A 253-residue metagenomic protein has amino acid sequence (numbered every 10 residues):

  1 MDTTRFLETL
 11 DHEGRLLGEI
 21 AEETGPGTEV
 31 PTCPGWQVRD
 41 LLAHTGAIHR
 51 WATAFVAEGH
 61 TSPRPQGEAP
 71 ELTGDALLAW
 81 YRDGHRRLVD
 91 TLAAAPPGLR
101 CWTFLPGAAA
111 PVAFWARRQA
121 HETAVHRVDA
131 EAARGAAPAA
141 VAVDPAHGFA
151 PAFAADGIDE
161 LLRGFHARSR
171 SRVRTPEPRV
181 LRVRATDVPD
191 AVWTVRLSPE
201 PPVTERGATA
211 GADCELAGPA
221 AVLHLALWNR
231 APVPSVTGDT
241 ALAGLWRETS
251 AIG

Functional and structural regions predicted by a protein language model:
T4-A79, D83-G84, L88: Active-site-proximal cofactor/substrate-binding loop regions of enzyme domains
G25-P63, P106-S171, L223: Short, contiguous alpha-helical
T61-P65, C101-P106, V203-T204: Conserved catalytic-core motifs characterized by acidic clusters
E71-R87, L161-P178, S250-G253: Charged/polar, low-hydrophobicity segments characteristic of intrinsically disordered regions and flexible loops
A79-R127: Hydrophobic alpha-helical segments and helix pairs
D156-L197: A glycine-rich beta-turn/hairpin centered on an aromatic-Pro dipeptide
A185-A220: Acidic/His-leaning functional-site neighborhoods
A208-G253: C-terminal interaction segments
